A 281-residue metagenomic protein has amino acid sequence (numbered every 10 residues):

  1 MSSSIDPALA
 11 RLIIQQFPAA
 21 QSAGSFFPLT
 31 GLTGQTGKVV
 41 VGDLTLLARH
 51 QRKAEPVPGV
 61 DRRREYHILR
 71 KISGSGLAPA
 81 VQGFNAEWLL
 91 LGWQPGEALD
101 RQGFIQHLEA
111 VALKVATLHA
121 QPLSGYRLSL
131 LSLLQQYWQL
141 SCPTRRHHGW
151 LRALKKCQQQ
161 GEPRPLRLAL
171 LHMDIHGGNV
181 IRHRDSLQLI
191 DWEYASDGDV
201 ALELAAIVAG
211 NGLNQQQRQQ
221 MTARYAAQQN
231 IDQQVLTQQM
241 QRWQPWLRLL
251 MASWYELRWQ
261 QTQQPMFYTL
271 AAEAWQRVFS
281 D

Functional and structural regions predicted by a protein language model:
I5-A20, L123-M173, I181-H183, D232: An alpha-helical support segment within catalytic cores of ATP-dependent transferases
A19-F26, N230-Q239: Short, surface-exposed acidic
F27-R127: ATP-binding pocket architecture of kinase catalytic cores
L32-V41, T45-A48, Q158-L202: Active-site acidic catalytic loop and adjacent metal/ATP-binding pocket of ATP-dependent phosphoryl transfer enzymes
G96, L187, A195-D197, G210-L213: Activation segment
H148, S253-D281: ATP/Mg2+ or Mg2+-diphosphate-binding catalytic cores that bind nucleotide phosphates or diphosphates via glycine-rich
A201-I231, P245-T262: Active-site activation/catalytic loop segments of kinase-like enzymes and analogous catalytic loops in related
Q238, R242-W246: Start-of-helix signal in alpha-solenoid helical-repeat scaffolds, especially tetratricopeptide repeats
